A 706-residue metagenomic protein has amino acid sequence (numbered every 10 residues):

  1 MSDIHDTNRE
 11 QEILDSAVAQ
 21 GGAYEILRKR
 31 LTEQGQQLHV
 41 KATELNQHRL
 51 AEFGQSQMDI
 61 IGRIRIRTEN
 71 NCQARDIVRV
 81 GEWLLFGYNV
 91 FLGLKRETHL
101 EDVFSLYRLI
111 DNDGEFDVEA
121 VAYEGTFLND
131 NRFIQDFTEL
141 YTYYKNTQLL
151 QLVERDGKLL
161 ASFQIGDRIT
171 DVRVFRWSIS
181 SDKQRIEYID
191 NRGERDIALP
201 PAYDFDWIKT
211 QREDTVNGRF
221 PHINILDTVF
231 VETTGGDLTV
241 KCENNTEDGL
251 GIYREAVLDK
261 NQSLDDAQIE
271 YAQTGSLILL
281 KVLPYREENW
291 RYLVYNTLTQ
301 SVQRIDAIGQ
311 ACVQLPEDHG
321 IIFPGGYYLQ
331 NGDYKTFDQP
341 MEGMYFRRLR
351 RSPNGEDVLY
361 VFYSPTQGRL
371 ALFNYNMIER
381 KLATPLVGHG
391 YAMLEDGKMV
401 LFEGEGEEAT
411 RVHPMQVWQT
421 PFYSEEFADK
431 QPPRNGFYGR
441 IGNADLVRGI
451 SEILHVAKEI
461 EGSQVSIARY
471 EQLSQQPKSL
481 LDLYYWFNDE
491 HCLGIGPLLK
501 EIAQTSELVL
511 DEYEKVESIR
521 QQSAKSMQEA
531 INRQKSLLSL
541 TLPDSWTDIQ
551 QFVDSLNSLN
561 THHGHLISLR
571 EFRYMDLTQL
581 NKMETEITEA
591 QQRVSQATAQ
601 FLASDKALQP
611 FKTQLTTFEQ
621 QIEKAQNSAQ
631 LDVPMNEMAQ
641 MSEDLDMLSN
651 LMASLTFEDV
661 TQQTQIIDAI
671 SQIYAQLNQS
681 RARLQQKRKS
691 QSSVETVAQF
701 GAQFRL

Functional and structural regions predicted by a protein language model:
S2-E25, Q34, V80-W83, R155-S162 (+7 more regions): Non-catalytic alpha-helical scaffolds
D3-I4, E33-T68, K95-T142, R168-V216 (+5 more regions): Surface-exposed loop/turn elements that mediate protein-protein interactions on large endomembrane-trafficking
I26-L27, I61-K95, D214-E232, I269: Beta-strand-rich domains and repeat architectures in extracellular enzymes and scaffolds, especially beta-propellers
N70-A74, E139-L150: Signature of short aromatic-glycine-proline-rich micro-motifs recurring in repeat-based ectodomains
R75-G81, L150-L152, V172-I179, F220-G235 (+3 more regions): Broad, structure-driven detector of short, well-ordered beta-strand segments within folded domains
L140-Y144, R380-T384, S539-P543, F657-V660: Short linear interaction motifs
G157, F163, D171-R173, Y271 (+2 more regions): Extended, non-transmembrane interaction/recognition domains
T420-L706: Amphipathic alpha-helical assembly segments used for oligomerization, scaffolding, or translocation
